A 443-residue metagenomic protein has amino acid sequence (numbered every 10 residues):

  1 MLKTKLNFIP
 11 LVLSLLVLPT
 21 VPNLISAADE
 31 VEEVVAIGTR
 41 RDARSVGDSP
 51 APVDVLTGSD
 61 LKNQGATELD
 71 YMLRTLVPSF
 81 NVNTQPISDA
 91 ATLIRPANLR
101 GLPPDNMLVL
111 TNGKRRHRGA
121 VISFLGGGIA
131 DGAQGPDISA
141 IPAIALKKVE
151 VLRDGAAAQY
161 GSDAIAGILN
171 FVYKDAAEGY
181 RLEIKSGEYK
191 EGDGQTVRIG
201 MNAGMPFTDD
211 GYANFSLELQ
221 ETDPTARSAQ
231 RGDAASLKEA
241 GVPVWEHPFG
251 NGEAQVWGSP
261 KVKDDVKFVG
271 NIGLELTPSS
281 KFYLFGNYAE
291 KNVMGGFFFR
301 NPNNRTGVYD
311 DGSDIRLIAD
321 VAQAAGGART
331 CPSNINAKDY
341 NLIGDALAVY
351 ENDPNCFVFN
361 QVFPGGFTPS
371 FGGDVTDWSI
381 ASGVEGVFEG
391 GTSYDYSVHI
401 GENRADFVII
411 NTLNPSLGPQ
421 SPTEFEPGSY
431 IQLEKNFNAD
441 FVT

Functional and structural regions predicted by a protein language model:
E33-Q64, A91, A120-D131, Y180: N-terminal periplasmic "start-of-domain" segments of outer-membrane beta-barrel proteins
A51-R74, P96-L102, A133-S139, S186-K190 (+1 more regions): Short, polar/charged loop or turn motifs at beta-strand boundaries
V53, L61, L73, V149 (+2 more regions): Non-catalytic regulatory/gating segments with a bias toward low-complexity or hydrophobic composition
L69-M72, L76, R95-A97, L110 (+3 more regions): N-terminal periplasmic accessory domains that precede and gate Gram-negative outer-membrane beta-barrel machines
R74-A120: Extracytoplasmic beta-strand/coil segments of soluble accessory domains associated with Gram-negative outer-membrane
K114-R153: Short acidic/polar hinge/loop motifs at secondary-structure boundaries that mediate gating or recognition
A130-G135, V151-L152, E183-S186, F249-V256 (+2 more regions): Extracytoplasmic loops and strand-loop junctions of Gram-negative outer membrane beta-barrel proteins
E191-G365, P369-G391, H399: Transmembrane beta-barrel wall of Gram-negative outer-membrane proteins
